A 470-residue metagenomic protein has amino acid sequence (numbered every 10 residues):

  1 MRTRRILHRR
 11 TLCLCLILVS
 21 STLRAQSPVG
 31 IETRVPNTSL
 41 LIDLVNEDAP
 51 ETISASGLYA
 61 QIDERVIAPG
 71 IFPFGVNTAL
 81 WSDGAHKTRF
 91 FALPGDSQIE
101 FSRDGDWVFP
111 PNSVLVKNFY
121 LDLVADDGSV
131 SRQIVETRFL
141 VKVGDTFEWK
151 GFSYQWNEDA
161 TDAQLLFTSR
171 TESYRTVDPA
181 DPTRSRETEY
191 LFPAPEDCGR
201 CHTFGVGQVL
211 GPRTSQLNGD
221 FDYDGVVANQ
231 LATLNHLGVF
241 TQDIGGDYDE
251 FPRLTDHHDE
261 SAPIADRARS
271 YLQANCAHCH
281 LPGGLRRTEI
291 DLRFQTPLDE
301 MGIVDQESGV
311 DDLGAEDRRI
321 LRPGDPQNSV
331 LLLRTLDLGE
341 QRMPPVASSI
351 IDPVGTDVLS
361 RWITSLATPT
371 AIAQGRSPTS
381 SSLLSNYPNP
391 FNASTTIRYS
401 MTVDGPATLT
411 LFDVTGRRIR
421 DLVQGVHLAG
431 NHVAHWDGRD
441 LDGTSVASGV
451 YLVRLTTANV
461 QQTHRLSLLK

Functional and structural regions predicted by a protein language model:
T11-S21: Bacterial N-terminal signal peptides
Q26-P36, A125-T368: Sequence context surrounding c-type heme c attachment/ligation sites in exported
S27-R103, F109, V116-L123, Q133-L166 (+1 more regions): Conserved small-residue
R138, T408-F412, D421: Beta-strand signatures of extracellular beta-sandwich domains
P369-G375, N386-N389, Y399, G416 (+3 more regions): Terminal processing/anchoring signals of secreted or surface-associated proteins and related intramolecular
A373-Y387, F391-F412: Glycine-centered coil/turn sites that cap beta-strands in beta-rich domains
D404, V423-N459: Short, surface-exposed loop/turn motifs with a glycine/proline- and acidic-biased composition
V460-H464: Extracellular and select intracellular beta-sandwich modules with Ser/Thr-enriched, small-residue motifs on
